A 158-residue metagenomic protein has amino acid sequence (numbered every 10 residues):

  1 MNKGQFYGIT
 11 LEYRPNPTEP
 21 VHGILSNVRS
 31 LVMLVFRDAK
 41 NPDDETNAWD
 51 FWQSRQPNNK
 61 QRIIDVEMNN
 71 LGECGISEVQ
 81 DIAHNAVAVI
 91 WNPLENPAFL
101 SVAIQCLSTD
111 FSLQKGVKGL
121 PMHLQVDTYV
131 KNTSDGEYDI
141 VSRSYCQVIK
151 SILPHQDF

Functional and structural regions predicted by a protein language model:
M1-F99, Q105-D110, V117-G119, K131-Q156: N-terminal onset of structured domains
